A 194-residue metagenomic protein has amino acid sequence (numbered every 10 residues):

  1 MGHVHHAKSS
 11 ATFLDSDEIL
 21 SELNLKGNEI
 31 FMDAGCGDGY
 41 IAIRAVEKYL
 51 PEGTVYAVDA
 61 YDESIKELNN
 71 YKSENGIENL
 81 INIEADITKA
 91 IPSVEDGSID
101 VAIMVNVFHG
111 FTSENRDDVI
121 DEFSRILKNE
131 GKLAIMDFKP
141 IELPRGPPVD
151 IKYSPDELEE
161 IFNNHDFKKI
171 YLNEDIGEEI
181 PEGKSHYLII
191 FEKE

Functional and structural regions predicted by a protein language model:
S10-E29, R44: Conserved alpha-helix/loop element of class I SAM-dependent methyltransferases that forms part of the SAM/SAH-binding
M32, D38-A90: Class I SAM-dependent methyltransferase SAM/SAH-binding core
P92-V101: A short acidic, Gly/Pro-enriched loop at the edge of an enzyme's catalytic core that lines a small-molecule cofactor
D100-E114: A short SAM/SAH-binding and catalytic strip from SAM-dependent methyltransferases
D117-N129: A short glycine-rich, Lys/Arg-flanked "PGG" loop and its adjoining helix->strand segment in the class I
E130-D137: Conserved beta-strand signature within the Rossmann-like core of class I S-adenosyl-L-methionine
G146-H165: Conserved Class I S-adenosyl-L-methionine
D175-E194: Core SAM-dependent methyltransferase catalytic element
